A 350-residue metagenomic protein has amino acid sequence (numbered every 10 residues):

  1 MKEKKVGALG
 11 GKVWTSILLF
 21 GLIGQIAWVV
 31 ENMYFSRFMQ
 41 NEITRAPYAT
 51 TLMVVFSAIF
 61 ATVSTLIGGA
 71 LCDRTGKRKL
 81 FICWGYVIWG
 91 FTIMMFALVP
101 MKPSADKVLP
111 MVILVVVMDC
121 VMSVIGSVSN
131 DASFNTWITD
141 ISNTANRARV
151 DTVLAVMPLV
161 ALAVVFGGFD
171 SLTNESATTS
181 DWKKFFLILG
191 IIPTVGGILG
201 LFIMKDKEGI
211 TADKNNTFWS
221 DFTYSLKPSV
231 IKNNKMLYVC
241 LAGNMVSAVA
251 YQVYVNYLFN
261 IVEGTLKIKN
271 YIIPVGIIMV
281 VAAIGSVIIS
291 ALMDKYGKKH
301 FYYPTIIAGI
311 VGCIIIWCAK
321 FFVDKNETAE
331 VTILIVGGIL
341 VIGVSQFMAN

Functional and structural regions predicted by a protein language model:
M1-G11, E208-L241: Juxtamembrane intracellular "pre-TM" segments in multi-pass secondary transporters
K2-A58, M236-K267: Helix-loop boundary and gating motifs at the non-cytosolic
L22, T92, V99-N130, M245 (+1 more regions): Hydrophobic core of transmembrane alpha-helices in multi-pass small-molecule transporters, especially MFS/SLC-type
T44-F56, R149-T152, K184, E263-V281 (+2 more regions): Loop-to-transmembrane helix entry
S57-T62, A148-T173: Glycine-rich segments within core transmembrane alpha-helices of 12-TM secondary carriers
V63-K77, G285-H300: Helix-to-loop junctions at the C-terminal end of transmembrane segments in multipass secondary transporters
R74-I88, K295-G309: Cytoplasmic membrane-interface "Motif A"-like loop-to-helix N-cap segments of 12-TM Major Facilitator Superfamily
W84-L109, A308-E327: C-terminal ends and interior cores of transmembrane alpha-helices in multi-pass membrane transporters/permeases
